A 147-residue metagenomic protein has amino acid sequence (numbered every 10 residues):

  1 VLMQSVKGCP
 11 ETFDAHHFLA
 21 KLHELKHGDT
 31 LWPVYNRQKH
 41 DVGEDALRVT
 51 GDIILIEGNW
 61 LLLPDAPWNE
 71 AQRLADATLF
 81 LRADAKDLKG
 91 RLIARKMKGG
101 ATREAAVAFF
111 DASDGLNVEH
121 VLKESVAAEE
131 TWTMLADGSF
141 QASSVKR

Functional and structural regions predicted by a protein language model:
V1-H40: Conserved nucleotide-sensing/catalytic segment adjacent to the nucleotide-binding pocket in NTP-handling enzymes
K7-E11, L81, G99: Alpha-helix initiation/capping motif
E11-D14, L88, N117: Helical mechanochemical/support elements of P-loop NTPase systems and associated helical scaffolds
W32, L47-V49, W132: Generic detection of short hydrophobic beta-strand segments and adjacent strand-loop junctions
W32-Q38, L55-N59, A108-D111: Short, flexible loop segments at the rims of nucleotide/cofactor-binding pockets, characterized by
K39-R95: ATP-dependent NMP and nucleoside kinases share a basic, alpha-helical "lid"
K86, A94-A101, A108-R147: NTP-dependent small-molecule kinase module
